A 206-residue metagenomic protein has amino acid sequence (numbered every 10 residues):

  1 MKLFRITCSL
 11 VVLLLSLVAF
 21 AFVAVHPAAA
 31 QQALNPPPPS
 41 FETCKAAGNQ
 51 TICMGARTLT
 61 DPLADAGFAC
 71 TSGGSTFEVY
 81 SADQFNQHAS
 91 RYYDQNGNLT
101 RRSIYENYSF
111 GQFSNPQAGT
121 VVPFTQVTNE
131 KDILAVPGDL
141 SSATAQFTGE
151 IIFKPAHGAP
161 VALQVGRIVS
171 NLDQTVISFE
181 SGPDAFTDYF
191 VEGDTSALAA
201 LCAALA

Functional and structural regions predicted by a protein language model:
M1-V11: N-terminal export and membrane-targeting signals
S9-A24: Bacterial N-terminal signal peptides
L10-V11, H26, L59, G119: A generic structural signal for solvent-exposed, polar alpha-helical segments
A21, A28-Q32: Boundary at the C-terminal end of the N-terminal hydrophobic targeting segment
Q31-A206: Beta-strand-enriched cores of mature, soluble protein domains
